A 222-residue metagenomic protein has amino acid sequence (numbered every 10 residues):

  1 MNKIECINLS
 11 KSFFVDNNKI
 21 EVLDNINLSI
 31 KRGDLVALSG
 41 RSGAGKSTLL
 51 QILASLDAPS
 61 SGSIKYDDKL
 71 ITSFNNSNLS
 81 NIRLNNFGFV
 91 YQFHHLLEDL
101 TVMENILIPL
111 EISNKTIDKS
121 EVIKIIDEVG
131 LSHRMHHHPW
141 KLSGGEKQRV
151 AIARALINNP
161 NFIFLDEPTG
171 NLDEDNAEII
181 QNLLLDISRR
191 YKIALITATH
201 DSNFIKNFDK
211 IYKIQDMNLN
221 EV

Functional and structural regions predicted by a protein language model:
S39-R41: The feature captures the beta-strand-to-loop junction immediately N-terminal to the Walker
G62-S73: Conserved ABC transporter NBD signature motif
I71-G88: ABC ATPase NBD coupling module
L84, H137, N158, R189-Y191: Conserved signature/switch motifs of ABC ATPase nucleotide-binding domains
L100-L107: Short coil-to-helix segment of the ABC ATPase nucleotide-binding domain corresponding to the Q-loop/switch region
H138-Q148: Conserved ABC ATPase signature
I163-D166: Catalytic Walker B motif of ABC-type/P-loop ATPase nucleotide-binding domains
